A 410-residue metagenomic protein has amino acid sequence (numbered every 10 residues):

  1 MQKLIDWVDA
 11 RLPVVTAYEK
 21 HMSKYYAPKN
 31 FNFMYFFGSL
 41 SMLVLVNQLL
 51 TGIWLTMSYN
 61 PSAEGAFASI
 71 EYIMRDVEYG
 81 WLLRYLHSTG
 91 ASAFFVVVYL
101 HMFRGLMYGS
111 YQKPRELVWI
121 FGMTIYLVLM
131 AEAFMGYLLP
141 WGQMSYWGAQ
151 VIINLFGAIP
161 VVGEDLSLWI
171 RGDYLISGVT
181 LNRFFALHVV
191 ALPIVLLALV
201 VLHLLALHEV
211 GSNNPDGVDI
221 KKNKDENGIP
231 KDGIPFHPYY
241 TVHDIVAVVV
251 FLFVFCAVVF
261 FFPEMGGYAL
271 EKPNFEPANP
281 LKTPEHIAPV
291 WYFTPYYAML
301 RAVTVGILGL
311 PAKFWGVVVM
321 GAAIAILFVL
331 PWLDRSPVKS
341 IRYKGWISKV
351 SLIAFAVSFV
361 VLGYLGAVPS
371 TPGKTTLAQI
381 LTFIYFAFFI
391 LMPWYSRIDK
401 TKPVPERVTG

Functional and structural regions predicted by a protein language model:
M1-A93, V97-G410: Membrane-embedded and interfacial regions of multi-pass energy-transducing membrane proteins
